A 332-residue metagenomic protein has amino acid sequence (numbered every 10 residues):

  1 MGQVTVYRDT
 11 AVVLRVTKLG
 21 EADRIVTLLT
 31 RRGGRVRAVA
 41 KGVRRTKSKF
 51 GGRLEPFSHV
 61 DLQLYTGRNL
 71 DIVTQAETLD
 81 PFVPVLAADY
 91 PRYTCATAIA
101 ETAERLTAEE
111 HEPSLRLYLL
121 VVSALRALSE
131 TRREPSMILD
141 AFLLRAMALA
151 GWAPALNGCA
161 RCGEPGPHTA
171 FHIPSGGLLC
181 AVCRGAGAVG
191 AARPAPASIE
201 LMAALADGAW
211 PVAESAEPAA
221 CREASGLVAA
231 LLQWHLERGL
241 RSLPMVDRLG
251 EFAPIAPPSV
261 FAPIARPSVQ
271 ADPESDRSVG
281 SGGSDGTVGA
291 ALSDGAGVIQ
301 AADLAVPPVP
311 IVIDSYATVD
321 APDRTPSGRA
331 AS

Functional and structural regions predicted by a protein language model:
M1-R277, D285-V288, D294, V298-S332: Non-catalytic alpha-helical scaffolds and adjoining flexible linkers that form interface surfaces for assembly
